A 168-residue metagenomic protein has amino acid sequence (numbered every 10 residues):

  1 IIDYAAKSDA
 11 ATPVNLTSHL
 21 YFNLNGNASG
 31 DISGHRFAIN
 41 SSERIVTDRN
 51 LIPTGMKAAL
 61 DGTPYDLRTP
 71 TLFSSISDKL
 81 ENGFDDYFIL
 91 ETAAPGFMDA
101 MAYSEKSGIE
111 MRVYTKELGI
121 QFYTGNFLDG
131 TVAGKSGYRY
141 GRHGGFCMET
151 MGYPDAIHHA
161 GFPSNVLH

Functional and structural regions predicted by a protein language model:
I1-H168: An exposed, glycine/acidic-rich loop-and-rim segment of catalytic or binding clefts
